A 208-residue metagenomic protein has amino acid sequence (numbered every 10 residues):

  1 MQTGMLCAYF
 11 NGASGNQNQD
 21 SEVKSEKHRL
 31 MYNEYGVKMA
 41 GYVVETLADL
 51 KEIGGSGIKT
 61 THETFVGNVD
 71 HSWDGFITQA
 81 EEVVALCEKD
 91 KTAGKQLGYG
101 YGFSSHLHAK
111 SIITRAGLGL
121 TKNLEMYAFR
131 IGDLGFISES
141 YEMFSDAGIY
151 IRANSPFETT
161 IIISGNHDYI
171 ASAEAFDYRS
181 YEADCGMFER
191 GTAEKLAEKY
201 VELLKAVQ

Functional and structural regions predicted by a protein language model:
M1-Q208: Non-catalytic substrate/cofactor recognition surfaces at enzyme active-site rims
